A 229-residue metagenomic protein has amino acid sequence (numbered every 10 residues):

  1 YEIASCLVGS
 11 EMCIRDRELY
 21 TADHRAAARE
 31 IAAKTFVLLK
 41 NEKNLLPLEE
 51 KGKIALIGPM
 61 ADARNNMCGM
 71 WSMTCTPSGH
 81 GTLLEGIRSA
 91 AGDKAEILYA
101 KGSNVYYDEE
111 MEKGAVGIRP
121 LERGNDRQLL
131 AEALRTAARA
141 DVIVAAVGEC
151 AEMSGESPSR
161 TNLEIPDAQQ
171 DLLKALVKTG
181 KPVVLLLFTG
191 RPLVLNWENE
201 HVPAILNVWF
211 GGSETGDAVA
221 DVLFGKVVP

Functional and structural regions predicted by a protein language model:
Y1-G9: Single conserved hydrophobic/aromatic residue that forms the stacking wall/gate of nucleotide- or nucleobase-binding
M12-C13: Active-site loops and adjacent core secondary-structure elements that bind or stabilize anionic groups
E18-P229: C-terminal non-catalytic regions of proteins with extracellular/luminal or membrane-system context
